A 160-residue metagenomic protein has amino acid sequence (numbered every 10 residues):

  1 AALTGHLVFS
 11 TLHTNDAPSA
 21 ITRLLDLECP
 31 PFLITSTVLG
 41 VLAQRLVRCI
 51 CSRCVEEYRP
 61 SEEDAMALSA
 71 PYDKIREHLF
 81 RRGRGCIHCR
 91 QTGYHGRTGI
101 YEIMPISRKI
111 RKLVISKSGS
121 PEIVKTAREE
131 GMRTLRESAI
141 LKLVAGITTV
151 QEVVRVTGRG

Functional and structural regions predicted by a protein language model:
A1-G160: Short, flexible helix-loop junctions that flank or precede catalytic/ligand sites
